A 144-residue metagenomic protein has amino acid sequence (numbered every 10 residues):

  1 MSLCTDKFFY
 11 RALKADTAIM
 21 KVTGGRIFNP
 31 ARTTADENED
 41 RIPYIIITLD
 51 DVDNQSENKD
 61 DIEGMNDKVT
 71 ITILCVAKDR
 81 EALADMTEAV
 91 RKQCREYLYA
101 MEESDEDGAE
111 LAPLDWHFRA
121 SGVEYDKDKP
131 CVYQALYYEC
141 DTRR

Functional and structural regions predicted by a protein language model:
M1-D61, Y97-L111: Small/polar-rich, solvent-exposed N-terminal microdomains that initiate assembly or binding
S2-L3, R80, A84: Generic detection of long, well-ordered alpha-helical segments
F8-A12, D85, A89-Q93: Long, highly charged amphipathic alpha-helices
D36-N38, I62-G64, Y125-K129: Sterically constrained small-residue positions within well-ordered secondary structures of folded domains
Q55, E81-L83, R144: Residue-level signal for secondary-structure boundary sites
G64-E81, V90, C131-T142: Oligomerization/assembly interface segments of phage tail-like spikes and tubes
K92-R144: Acidic-leaning, charged glycine-interspersed low-complexity segments
